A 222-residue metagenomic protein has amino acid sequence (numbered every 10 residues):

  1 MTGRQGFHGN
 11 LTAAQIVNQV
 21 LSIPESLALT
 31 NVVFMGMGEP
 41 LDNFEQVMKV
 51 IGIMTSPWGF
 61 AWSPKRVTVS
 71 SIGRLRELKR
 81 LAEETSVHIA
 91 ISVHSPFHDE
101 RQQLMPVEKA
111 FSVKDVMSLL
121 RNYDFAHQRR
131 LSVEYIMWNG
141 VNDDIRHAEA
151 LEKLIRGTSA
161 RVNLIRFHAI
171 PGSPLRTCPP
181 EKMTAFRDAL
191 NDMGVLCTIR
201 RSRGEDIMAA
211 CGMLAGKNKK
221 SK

Functional and structural regions predicted by a protein language model:
M1-H88, F97-D99: Conserved Radical SAM active-site core
L11, D42, Q46, V107-F111 (+2 more regions): Alpha-helix N-cap and loop-to-helix initiation/capping positions
Q15-Q19, V107-Y123: Glycine-rich S-adenosyl-L-methionine
N18, S22, Q46-I53, R80 (+4 more regions): Alpha-helical scaffolding segments of alpha/beta enzyme cores, especially the outer helices of TIM-barrel or partial
V32, E39, V69, I91 (+3 more regions): Conserved, mostly hydrophobic/aromatic
G38-L41, F60, R74-L78, V87-A110 (+2 more regions): Conserved radical SAM core fold
E83-S86, V107, A150-E152: Short, solvent-exposed amphipathic alpha-helical segments in soluble enzyme and RNA/protein-processing domains
R121-R130, Y135-K222: Auxiliary Fe-S-binding modules of radical SAM enzymes
